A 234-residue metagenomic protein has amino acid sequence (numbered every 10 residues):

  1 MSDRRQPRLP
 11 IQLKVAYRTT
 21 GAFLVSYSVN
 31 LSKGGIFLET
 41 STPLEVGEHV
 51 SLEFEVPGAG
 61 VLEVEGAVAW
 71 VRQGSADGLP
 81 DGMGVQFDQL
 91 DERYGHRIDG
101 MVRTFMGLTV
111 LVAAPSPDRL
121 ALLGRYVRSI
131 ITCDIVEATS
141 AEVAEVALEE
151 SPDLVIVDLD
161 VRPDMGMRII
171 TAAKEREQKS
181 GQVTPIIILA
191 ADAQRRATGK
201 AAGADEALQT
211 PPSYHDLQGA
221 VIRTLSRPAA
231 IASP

Functional and structural regions predicted by a protein language model:
M1-L31, R93-E137, A230-P234: N-terminal helix initiation/capping motif
L9-E53, G82-G84: Short strand-loop-strand
G66, V155, G181-A193: A short, hydrophobic beta-strand element within the central beta-sheet of small alpha/beta folds
E137-L154: Acidic, metal-coordinating helix/loop segments flanking the phosphotransfer/catalytic sites of two-component signaling
V155, A207-L208: Two-component signal transduction core modules
I156-Q182: Conserved phosphotransfer microenvironments
R168, A191-A207: Alpha4 helix (beta4-alpha4-beta5 surface) of REC/receiver domains from two-component response regulators
P212-I222: C-terminal output helix
